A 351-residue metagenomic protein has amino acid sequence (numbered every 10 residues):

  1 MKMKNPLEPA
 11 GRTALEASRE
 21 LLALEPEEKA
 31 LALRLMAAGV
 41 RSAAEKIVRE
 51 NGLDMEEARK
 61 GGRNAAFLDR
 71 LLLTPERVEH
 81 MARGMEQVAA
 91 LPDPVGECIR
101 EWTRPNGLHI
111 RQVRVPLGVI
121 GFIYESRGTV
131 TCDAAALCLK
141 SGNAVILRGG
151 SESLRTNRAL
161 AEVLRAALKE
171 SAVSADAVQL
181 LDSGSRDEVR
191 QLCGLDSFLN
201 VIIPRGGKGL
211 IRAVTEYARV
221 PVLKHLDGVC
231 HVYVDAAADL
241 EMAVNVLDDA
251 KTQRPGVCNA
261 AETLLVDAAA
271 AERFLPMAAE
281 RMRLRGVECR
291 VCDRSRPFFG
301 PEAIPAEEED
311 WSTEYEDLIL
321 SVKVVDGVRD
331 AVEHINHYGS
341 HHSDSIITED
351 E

Functional and structural regions predicted by a protein language model:
M1-I110: N-terminal Rossmann-like NAD(P)+-binding subdomain of aldehyde/semialdehyde dehydrogenases
N5, S126-A144, A159, V163 (+2 more regions): ALDH superfamily catalytic-core signature
A17-L24, G39-A43, E50, D54 (+13 more regions): Change "in soluble alpha/beta enzymes" to "in soluble alpha/beta proteins
L22-A23, A236, V324, I347: A structural signal for short, well-ordered beta-strand elements
L24-A30, V95, S171-V178, R254-A260 (+2 more regions): Flexible, glycine/charged-enriched surface loops at secondary-structure junctions
A90, C98-A237, E241: Rossmann-like NAD(P) dinucleotide-binding subdomain of oxidoreductase/dehydrogenase enzymes
L117, E307-E351: Conserved C-terminal structural/oligomerization subdomain of aldehyde/semialdehyde dehydrogenase
